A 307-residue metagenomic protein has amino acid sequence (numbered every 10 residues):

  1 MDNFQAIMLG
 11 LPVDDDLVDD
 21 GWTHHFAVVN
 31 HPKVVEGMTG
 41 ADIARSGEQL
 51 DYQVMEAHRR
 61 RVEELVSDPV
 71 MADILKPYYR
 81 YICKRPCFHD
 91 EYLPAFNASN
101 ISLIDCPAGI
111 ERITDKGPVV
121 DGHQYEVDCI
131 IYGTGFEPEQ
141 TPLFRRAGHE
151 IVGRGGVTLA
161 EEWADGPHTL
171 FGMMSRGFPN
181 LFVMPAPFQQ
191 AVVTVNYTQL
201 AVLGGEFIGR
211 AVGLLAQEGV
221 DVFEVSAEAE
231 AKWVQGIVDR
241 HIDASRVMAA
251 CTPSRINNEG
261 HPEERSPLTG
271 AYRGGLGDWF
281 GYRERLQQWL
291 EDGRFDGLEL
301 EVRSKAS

Functional and structural regions predicted by a protein language model:
M1-S307: N-terminal FAD-binding dinucleotide-binding subdomain shared by FAD-dependent oxidases/monooxygenases
